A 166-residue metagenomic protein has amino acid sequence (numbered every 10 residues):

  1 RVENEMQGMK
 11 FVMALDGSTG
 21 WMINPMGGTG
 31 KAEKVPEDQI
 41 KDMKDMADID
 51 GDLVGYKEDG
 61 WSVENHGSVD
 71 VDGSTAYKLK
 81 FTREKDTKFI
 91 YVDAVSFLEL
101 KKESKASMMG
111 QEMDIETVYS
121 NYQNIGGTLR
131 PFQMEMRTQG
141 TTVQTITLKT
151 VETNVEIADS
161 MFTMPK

Functional and structural regions predicted by a protein language model:
R1-K10, A14: PEST-like low-complexity, intrinsically disordered acidic/proline/serine-rich tracts that flank trafficking/processing
R1-N4, W21-N24, N65, E99-S104 (+1 more regions): Short hydrophobic/aromatic-rich beta-strand segments that constitute the beta-sheet cores of beta-sandwich/beta-barrel
Q7-K10, G28-G30, S96-L98, S107-M108: Short, surface-exposed beta-strand-loop junctions and turns on beta-sheet-rich folds
F11-V12, S18, G28-E33, T138 (+2 more regions): Catalytic loop of the DD-peptidase/beta-lactamase superfamily, centered on the K-T-G motif and neighboring
A14-D16, N24, D93: Acidic/polar residues at beta-strand termini and the immediately following turn/coil
L15-G17, L129-R130: A short, compositionally biased
T19-T87, S107-M113, I157, M161-K166: Flexible, processing/modification-adjacent segments and terminal tails in exported/periplasmic/extracellular proteins
D72-M164: Gly/Pro-enriched, hydrophobic low-complexity segments that function as extracytoplasmic propeptides/linkers
